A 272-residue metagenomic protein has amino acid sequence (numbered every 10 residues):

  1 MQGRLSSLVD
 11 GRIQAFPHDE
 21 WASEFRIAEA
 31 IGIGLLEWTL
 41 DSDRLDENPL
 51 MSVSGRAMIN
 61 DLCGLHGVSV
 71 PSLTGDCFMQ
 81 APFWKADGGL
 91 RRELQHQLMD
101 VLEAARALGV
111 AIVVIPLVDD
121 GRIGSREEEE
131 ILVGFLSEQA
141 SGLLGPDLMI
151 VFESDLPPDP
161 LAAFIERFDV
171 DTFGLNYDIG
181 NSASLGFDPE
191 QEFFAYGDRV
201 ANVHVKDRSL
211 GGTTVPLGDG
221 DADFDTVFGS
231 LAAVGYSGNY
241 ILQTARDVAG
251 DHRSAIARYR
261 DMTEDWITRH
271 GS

Functional and structural regions predicted by a protein language model:
M1-D100, R106, S154, A162 (+2 more regions): N-terminal pre-domain/capping segments
M1-S7, L36-W38, V70-G75, V113-I115 (+4 more regions): Hydrophobic faces of well-ordered beta-strands that scaffold small-molecule active sites in alpha/beta enzyme cores
L5, L40-S42, D76-M79, L117-G121 (+4 more regions): Active-site-proximal loop/turn and secondary-structure-junction residues that shape catalytic pockets, frequently
L5-H18, E47-L50, K85, G89-R91 (+3 more regions): Gly/Pro-rich active-site loop or hairpin
H18-D19, D61-H66, A81-G174, S184 (+1 more regions): Active-site acidic/histidine proton-transfer and metal-coordination neighborhood in alpha/beta enzyme cores
F25, R56-N60, S137-S141, A162-I165 (+2 more regions): Short amphipathic alpha-helical segments and helix-helix/interface helices
G32, G109, G235: Conserved functional loop/turn residues at catalytic and ligand-binding sites
G32, R167-L175, Y196-A201: Glycine-enriched alpha-helix->loop->beta-strand junction motifs that scaffold or abut catalytic
